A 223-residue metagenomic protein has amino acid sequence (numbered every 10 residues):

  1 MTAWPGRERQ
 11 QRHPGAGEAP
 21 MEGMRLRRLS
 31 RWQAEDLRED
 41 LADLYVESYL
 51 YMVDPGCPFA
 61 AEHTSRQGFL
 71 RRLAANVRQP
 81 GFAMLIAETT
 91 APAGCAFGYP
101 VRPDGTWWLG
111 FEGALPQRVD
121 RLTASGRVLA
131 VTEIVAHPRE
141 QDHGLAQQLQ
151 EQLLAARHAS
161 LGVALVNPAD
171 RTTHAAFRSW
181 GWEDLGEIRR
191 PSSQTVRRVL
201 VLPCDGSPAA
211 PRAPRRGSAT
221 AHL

Functional and structural regions predicted by a protein language model:
M24-D43, D54-P55: A short beta-loop-alpha structural element at the N-terminal edge of CoA-dependent acyl/N-acetyltransferase catalytic
Y49-R72: Conserved GNAT-fold acetyl-CoA-binding loop/helix
R71-I86, V101-W108, A130: A short helix-loop-beta-strand connector motif used in the catalytic cores of GNAT acetyltransferases and, in some
G81-A96, G110-E112, H137: Conserved beta-hairpin
F97-V135: Conserved acyl-donor/pantetheine-binding loop and adjacent beta-alpha core of acyl/acetyltransferases and related
L129, A155-A169: Conserved GNAT acetyl-CoA-binding A-motif
V131-A136, Q141-A155, S179: Conserved acetyl-CoA-binding loop-helix of GNAT-fold acetyltransferases
Q147-Q148, L161, P168-Q194: Conserved active-site alpha-helix within GNAT-family acetyltransferase domains
